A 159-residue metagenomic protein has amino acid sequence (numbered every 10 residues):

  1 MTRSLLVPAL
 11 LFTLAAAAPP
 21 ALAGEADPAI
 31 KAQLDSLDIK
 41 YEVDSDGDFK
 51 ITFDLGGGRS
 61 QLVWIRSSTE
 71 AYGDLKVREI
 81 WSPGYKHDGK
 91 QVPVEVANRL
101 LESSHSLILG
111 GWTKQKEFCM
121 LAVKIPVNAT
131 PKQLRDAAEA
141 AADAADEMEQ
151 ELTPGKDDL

Functional and structural regions predicted by a protein language model:
M1-P8: Bacterial N-terminal signal peptides that target proteins for export
T13, A18-P19: N-terminal signal peptide c-region/cleavage motif recognized by signal peptidases
L22-G73: N-terminal secretory signal peptides
G24-P28, K90-Q91, N128-R135: Soluble non-cytosolic domains of exported or imported proteins
L37-Y41, F53, S104, A145-L152: Sec/Tat-exported extracytoplasmic proteins
T52-G57, W81-K86, V123-V127: Secondary-structure transition/turn motif
K76-C119: Short, internal acidic amphipathic alpha-helical interface segments that mediate docking to partner proteins
L121-L159: C-terminal partner/receptor-binding element of secreted or periplasmic proteins
